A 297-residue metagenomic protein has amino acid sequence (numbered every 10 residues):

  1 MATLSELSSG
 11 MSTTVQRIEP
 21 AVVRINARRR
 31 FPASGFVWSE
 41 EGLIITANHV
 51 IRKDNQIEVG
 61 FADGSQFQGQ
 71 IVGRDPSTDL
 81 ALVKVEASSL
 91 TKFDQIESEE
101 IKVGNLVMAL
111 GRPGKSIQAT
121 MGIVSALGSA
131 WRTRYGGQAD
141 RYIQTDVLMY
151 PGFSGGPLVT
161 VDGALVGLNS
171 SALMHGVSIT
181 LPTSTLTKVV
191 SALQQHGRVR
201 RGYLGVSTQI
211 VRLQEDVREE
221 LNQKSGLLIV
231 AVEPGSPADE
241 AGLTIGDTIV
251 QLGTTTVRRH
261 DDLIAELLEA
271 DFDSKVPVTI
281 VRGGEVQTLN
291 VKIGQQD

Functional and structural regions predicted by a protein language model:
S5-T14, V22-E41, A47, S65-Q68 (+4 more regions): A conserved glycine-rich beta-strand in the N-terminal activation segment of trypsin-fold
L7, E19, S39-L80, V85-S88 (+1 more regions): Catalytic-histidine neighborhood of serine endopeptidases, predominantly the chymotrypsin-like S1/PA family
T13-T14, G60, Q70-V72, S88-S116 (+4 more regions): Active-site substrate-binding loop(s) of clan PA
E19-A21, V85-K92, Q118-G176, T183-K188 (+1 more regions): Active-site region of chymotrypsin-like
P20-I25, G35, G42, T46 (+17 more regions): Terminal peptide-recognition signature
I25, Q56-A62, V107-G111, K275-I280: Short conserved beta-strand and strand-loop elements enriched in small hydrophobics with frequent Asp/Gly
V72-T78, L127-I143, A192-R200, V211-G226: Gly/Ser-enriched beta-turn/beta-hairpin loop segments
L148, H196-E266, K275, I280-D297: PDZ/PDZ-like groove recognition
